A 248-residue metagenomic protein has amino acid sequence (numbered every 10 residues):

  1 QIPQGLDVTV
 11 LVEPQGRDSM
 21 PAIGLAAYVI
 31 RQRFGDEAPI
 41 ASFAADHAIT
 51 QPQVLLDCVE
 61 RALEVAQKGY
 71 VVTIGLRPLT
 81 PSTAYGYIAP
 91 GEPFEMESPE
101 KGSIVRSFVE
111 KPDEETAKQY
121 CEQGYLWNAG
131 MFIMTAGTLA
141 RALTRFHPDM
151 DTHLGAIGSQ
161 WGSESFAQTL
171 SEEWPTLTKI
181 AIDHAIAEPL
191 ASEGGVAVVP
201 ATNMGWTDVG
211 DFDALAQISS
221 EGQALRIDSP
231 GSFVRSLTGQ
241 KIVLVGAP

Functional and structural regions predicted by a protein language model:
P3, Y28-Q32, E64-K68, P93 (+8 more regions): Generic secondary-structure signature for well-ordered alpha-helical cores
G5-M96, R141-H147: Conserved beta-loop-beta/alpha segment of the NTase-like Rossmann-fold superfamily that binds/positions NTPs
D7-T9, I104, G195-A197: Conserved beta-strand segments of alpha/beta enzyme cores
D46-Q53, G75, G102-F108, Y125-G130 (+1 more regions): Flexible, glycine/proline-enriched loop segments at strand-loop-helix junctions that form or flank small-ligand binding
G86, G130-M134: Short glycine- and hydrophobic/aromatic-rich loop-to-beta-strand nucleating segment in the catalytic cores
G91-L126: A short, charged helix-loop
Q123-Y125, A129, R145, D183: An anion/pyrophosphate-binding glycine-rich loop and adjacent beta-alpha core in soluble alpha-beta enzymes
M134-P248: Left-handed beta-helix
